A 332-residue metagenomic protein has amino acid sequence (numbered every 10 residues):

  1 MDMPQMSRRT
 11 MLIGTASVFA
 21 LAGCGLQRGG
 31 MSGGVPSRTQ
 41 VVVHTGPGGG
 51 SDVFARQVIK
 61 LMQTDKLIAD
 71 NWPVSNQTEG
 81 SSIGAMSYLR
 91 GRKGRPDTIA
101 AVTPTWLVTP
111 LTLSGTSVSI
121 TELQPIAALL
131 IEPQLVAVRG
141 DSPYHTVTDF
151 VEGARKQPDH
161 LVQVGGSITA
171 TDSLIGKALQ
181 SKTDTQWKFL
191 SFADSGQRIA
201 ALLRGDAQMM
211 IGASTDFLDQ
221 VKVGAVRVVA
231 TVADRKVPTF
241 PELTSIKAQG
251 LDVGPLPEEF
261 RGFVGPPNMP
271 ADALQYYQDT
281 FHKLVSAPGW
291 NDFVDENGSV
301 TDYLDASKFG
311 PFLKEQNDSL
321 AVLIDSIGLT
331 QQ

Functional and structural regions predicted by a protein language model:
M1-M6, T10-A22: N-terminal secretory signal peptides
G25-E122, I168, T185-Q208, Y303 (+1 more regions): N-terminal (or domain-start) structured segment
G46-G48, P104, R139-Y144, G165-A170 (+4 more regions): Short coil/turn segments
D52-R56, K60, S173, K177 (+2 more regions): Short, surface-exposed alpha-helical segments at coil->helix boundaries
T78, V164-L243: Ligand-binding pocket segment of bilobal, Venus flytrap-like solute-binding proteins
Y88-D97, L111-Q197, I246, F260-F293: Hinge/capping helix and adjacent helix->loop/strand transition within the periplasmic-binding protein
S181-T185, A271-Q332: An extracytoplasmic/periplasmic, membrane-proximal ligand-sensing/linker region
D216-S286, D318: C-terminal lobe and pocket-closing loops of periplasmic/extracytoplasmic Venus-flytrap solute-binding proteins
